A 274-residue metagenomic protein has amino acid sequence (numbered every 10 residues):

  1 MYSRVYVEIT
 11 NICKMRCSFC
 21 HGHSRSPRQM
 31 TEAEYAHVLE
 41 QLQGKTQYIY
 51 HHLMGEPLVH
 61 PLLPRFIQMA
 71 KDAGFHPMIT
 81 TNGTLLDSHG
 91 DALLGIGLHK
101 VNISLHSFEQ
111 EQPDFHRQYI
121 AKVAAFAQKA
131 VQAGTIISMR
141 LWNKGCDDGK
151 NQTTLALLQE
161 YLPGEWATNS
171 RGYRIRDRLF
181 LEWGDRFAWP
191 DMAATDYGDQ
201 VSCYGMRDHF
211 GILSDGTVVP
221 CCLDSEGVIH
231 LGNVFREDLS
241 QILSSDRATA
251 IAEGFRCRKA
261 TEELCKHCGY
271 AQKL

Functional and structural regions predicted by a protein language model:
M1-V101, E111-R117: Conserved alpha-helical substructure of the radical SAM core
C13, C17-C20, C203, C221-C222 (+1 more regions): Short cysteine clusters
C20, I49-H52, I103-L105, S138-L141 (+1 more regions): Short beta-strands and strand-loop turn motifs
M30, L86, C203, L231-V234: Short clusters of hydrophobic/aromatic residues that line enzyme substrate/ligand-binding pockets
H60-D199: Conserved AdoMet/S-adenosylmethionine-binding subsite of the radical SAM
K129-I137, P163-G198, T217, L223-K273: C-terminal accessory region of radical SAM enzymes
M206-D208: Short loop/turn microsegments at loop-to-beta-strand junctions
I212-L213: Short, acidic, Ser/Thr-enriched surface-loop or helix-capping motifs
